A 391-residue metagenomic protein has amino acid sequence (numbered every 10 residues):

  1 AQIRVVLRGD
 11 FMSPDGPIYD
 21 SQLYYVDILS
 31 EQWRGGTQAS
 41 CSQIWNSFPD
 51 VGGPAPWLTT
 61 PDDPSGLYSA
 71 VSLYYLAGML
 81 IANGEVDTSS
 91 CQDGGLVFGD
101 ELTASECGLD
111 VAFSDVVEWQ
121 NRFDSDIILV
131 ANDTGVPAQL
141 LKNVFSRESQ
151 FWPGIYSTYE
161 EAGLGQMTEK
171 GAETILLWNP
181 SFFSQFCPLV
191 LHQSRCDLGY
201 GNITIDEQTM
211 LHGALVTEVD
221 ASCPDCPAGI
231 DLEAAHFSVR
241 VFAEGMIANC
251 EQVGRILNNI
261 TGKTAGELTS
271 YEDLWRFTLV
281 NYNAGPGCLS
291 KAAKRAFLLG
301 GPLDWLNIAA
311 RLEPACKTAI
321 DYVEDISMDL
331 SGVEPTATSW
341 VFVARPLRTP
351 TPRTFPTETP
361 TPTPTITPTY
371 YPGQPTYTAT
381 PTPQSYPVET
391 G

Functional and structural regions predicted by a protein language model:
A1-M210, V216, D220-C226, R240 (+2 more regions): Cell-wall glycan-active module
P227-F237: A short, structured beta-strand-centered segment in the mid-to-C-terminal lobe of catalytic cores from group-transfer
